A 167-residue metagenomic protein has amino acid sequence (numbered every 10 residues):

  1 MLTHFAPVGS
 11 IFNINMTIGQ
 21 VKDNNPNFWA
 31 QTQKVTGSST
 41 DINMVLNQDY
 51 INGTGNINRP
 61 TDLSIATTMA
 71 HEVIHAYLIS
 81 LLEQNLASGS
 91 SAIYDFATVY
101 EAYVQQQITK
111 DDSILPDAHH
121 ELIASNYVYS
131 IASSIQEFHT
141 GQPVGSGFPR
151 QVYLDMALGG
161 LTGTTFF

Functional and structural regions predicted by a protein language model:
M1-G9, V73, Y77, I135-H139: Hydrophobic, Leu/Ile/Phe/Ala-enriched alpha-helical segments that form helix-helix packing faces
M1-I42: Auxiliary, metal-adjacent structural segments of Zn-dependent hydrolase domains
V21-D23, Y50-G53, E83-Q84: Solvent-exposed loop/turn segments at secondary-structure junctions within structured extracellular/periplasmic domains
D23, P60-T61, N85-G89: Extracellular/surface-associated beta-sandwich interaction domains
N27-A66, A76-I79: Active-site scaffold of zinc-dependent metalloenzymes
V73-S88: Catalytic Zn2+-binding segment of zinc metalloproteases
S91-F167: Metalloprotease/metallohydrolase-associated module, dominated by Zn2+-dependent proteases
